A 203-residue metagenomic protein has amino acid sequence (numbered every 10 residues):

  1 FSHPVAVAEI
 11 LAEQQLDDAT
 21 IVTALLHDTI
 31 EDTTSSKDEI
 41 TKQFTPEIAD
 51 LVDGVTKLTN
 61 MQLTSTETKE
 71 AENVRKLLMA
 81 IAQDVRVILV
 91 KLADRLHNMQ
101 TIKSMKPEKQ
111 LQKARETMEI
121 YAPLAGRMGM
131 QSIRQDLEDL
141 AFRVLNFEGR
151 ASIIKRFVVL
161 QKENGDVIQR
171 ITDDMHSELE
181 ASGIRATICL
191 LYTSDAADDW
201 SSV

Functional and structural regions predicted by a protein language model:
F1-L191: Active-site helical microenvironments for divalent-metal-assisted chemistry
Y192-V203: Single conserved hydrophobic/aromatic residue that forms the stacking wall/gate of nucleotide- or nucleobase-binding
